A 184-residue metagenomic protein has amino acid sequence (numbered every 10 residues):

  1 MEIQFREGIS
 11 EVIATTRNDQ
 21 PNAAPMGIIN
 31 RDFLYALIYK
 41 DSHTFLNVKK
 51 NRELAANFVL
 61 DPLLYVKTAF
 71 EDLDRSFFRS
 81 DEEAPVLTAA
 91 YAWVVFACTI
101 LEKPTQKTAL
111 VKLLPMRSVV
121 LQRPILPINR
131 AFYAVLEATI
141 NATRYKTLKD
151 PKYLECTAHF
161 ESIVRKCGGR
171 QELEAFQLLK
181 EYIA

Functional and structural regions predicted by a protein language model:
M1-W93, A97-A184: Basic, polyanion-binding surface patches
